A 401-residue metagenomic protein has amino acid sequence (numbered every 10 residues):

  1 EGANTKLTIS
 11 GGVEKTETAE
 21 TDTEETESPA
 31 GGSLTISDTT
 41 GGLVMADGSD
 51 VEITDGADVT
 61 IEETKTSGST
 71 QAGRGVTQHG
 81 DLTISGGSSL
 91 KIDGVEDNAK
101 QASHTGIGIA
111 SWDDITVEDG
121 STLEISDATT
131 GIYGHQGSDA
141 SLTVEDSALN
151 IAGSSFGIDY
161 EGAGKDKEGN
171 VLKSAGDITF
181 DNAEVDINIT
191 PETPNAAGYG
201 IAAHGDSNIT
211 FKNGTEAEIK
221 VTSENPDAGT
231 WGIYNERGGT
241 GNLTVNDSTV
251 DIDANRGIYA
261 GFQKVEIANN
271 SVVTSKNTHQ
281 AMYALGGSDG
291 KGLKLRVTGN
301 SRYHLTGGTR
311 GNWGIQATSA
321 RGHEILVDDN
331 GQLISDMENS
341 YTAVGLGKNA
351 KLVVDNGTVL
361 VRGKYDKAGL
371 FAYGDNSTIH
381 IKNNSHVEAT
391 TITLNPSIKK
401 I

Functional and structural regions predicted by a protein language model:
E1-D127, Y133-S155, D159-N255, Y259-Y365 (+1 more regions): Surface-exposed loop/turn motifs in large extracellular/passenger domains
